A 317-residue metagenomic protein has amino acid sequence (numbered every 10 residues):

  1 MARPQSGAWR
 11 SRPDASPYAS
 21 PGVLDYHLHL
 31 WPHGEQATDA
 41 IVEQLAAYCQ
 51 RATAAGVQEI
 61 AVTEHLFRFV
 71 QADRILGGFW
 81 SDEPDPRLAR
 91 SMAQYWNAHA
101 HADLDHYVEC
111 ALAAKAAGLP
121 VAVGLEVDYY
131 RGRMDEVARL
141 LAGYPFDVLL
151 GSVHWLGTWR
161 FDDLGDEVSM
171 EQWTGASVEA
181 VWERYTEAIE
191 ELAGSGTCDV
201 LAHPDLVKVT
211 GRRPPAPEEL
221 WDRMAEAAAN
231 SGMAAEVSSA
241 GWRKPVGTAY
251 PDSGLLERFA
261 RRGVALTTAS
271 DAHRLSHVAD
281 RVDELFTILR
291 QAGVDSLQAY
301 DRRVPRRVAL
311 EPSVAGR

Functional and structural regions predicted by a protein language model:
A2-H33, T158, G196, K208 (+1 more regions): Charged catalytic cores and adjacent phosphate/nucleic-acid-binding surfaces used for phosphate/nucleic-acid chemistry
A2-R131, T210-G211, P215, E219-R223 (+4 more regions): An N-terminally biased module of ancient metal coordination in phosphate/nucleic-acid-related enzymes
C49, T53, A142, A193-G194 (+2 more regions): Non-catalytic positions within long, well-ordered alpha-helices that form the structural scaffold/packing of enzyme
G56-V57, P145, T197, G293: Short loop/turn motifs at secondary-structure junctions
I60-A61, L149, L201, A235 (+2 more regions): Hydrophobic residues within beta-strands of alpha/beta enzymes
D73-S231, V314-R317: Extended substrate/RNA-proximal surfaces in nucleic-acid metabolism proteins
